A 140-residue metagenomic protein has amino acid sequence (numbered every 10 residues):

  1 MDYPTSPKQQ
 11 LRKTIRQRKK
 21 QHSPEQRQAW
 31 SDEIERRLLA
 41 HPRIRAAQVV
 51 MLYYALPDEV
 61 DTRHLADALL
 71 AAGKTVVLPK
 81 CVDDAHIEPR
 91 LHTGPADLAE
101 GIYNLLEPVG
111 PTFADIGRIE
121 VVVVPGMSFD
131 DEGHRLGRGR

Functional and structural regions predicted by a protein language model:
D2-R118: N-terminal active-site beta-alpha-beta segment that forms phosphate/nucleotide-binding and substrate-recognition loops
G126: Short Ser/Thr-rich beta->loop micro-motif in glycosyltransferases that lines and helps position the nucleotide-sugar
F129-R138: Glycine/threonine-rich flexible loop motifs
